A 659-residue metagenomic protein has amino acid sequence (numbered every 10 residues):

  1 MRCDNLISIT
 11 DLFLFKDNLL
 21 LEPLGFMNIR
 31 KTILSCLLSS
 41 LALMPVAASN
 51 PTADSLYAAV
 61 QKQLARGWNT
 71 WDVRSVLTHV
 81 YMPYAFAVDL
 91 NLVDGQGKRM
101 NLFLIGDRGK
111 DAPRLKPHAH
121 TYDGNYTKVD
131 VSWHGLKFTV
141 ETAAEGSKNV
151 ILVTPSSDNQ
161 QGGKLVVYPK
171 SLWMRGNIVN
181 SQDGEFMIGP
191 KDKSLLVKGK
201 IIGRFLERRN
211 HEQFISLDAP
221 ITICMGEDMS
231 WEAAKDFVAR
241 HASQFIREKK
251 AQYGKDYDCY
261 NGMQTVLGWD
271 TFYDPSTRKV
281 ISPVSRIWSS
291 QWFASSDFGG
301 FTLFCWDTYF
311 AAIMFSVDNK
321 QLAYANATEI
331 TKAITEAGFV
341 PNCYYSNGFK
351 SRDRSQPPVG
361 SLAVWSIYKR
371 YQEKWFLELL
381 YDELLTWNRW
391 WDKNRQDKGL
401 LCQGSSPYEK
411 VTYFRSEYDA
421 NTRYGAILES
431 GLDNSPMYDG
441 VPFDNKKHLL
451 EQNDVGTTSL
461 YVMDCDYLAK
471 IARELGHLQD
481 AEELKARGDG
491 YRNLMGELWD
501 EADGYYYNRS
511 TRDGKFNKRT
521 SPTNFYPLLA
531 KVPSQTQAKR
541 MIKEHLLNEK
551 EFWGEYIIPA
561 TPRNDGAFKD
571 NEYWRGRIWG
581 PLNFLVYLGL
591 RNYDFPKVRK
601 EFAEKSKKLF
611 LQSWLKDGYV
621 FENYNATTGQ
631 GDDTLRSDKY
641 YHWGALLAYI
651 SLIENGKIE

Functional and structural regions predicted by a protein language model:
M1-C3, S8-S49: Bacterial Sec-dependent N-terminal signal peptides
P23-L24, I33, L38, A47-K255 (+6 more regions): Terminal accessory carbohydrate-recognition/targeting modules of carbohydrate-active enzymes
P51-A87, S351, Q356-Y371, D500-H545 (+2 more regions): C-terminal capping/lid segments that line or modulate ligand- or cofactor-binding pockets
F205-G226, D297, A337, P341-V359 (+7 more regions): The feature captures the catalytic groove of carbohydrate-active enzymes
Y253-W365, K369-R370, L377-E378, L385 (+8 more regions): Substrate-binding groove/exosite segments of carbohydrate-active enzymes
L267-P275, N319-F339, L380-G399, R487-G504 (+3 more regions): Long, well-ordered core segments of solenoidal/helical folds
K279-Q291, E329-F339, G431-D444, D500-G504 (+2 more regions): Active-site-adjacent bridging/hinge elements
F315-A327, I367-L385, K470-R492, K531-L546 (+2 more regions): Structural helix-adjacent loops and short alpha-helical linkers that scaffold large soluble proteins
